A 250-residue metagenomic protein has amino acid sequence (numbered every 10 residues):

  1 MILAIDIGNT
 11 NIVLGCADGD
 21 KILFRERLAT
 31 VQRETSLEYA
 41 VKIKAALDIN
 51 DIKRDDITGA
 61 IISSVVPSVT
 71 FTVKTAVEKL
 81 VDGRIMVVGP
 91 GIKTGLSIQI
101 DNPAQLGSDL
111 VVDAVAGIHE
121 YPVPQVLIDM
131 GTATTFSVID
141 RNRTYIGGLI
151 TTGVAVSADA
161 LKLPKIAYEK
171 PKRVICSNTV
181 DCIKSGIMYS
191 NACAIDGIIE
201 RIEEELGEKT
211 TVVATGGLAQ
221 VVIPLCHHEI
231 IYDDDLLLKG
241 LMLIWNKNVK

Functional and structural regions predicted by a protein language model:
M1-R25, G117, Y121-Y145, L161 (+1 more regions): Gly/Thr-rich phosphate-binding beta-strand-loop-beta motif of the actin/hexokinase/Hsp70
M1-V88, I92: N-terminal glycine/serine-rich phosphate-binding loop of ATP-dependent small-molecule kinases, especially carbohydrate
L28-R33, P90-I92, I150-V156, D235-L243: Short, acidic/turn-prone active-site loops that include or flank metal/cofactor- and phosphate-binding residues
D48, I52, E78, D82-G83 (+7 more regions): Generic secondary-structure signature for well-ordered alpha-helical cores
I52-Q105, N142-I146, T151-V154, V180-D181 (+4 more regions): Short beta-strand-loop/turn "lid" adjacent to the catalytic site in phosphate-handling enzymes
R84-L127, A133-T134, I175, T179: Active-site neighborhood for divalent-cation/phosphate handling
V111, M188, I230-K250: Glycine-rich phosphate-binding/hydrolytic loop that grips phosphoryl groups
T144, G148-E205: Active-site rim beta-loop-alpha module in soluble metabolic enzymes
